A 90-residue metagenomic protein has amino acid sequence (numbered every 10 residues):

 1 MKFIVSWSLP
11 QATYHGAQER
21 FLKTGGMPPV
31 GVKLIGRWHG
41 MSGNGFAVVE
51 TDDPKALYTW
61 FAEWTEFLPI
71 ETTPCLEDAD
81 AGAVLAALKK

Functional and structural regions predicted by a protein language model:
M1-K90: Conserved, structured core segments of small domains
